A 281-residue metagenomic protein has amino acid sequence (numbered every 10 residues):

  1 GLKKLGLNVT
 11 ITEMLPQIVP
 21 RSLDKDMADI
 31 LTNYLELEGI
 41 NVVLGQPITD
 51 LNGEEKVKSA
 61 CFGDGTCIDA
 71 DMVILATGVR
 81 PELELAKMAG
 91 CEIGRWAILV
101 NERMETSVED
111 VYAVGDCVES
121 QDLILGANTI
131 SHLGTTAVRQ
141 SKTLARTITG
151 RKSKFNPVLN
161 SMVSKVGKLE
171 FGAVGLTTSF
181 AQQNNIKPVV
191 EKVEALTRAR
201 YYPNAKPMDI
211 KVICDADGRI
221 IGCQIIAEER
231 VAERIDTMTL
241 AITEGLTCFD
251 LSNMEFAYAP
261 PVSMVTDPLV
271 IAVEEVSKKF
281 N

Functional and structural regions predicted by a protein language model:
G1-D50, S131-T136, S153-V174, T178: Rossmann-like dinucleotide-binding cores of NAD(P)H-dependent redox enzymes
V9, L35, A86, S141 (+3 more regions): Hydrophobic structural packing positions in well-ordered secondary structure
N41-V43, Y112, V189-E191: General small-molecule cofactor/ligand-binding pocket signal
D50-V57: Feature captures the FAD/FMN-dependent oxidoreductase FAD-binding
C61, C67-R146, T237, A241 (+1 more regions): FAD-site-proximal beta/loop scaffold in flavoenzymes
T77, L169-V174, Q182-N281: Flexible, glycine-rich terminal cap/loop adjacent to redox cofactors in electron-transfer oxidoreductases
E92-R95, R151-M162, K187-E191: A short alpha-helix-loop-beta-strand transition element characteristic of N-terminal alpha/beta dinucleotide-binding
V100, V114-L176, V262-F280: A conserved FAD-binding loop/helix module that cradles the flavin
